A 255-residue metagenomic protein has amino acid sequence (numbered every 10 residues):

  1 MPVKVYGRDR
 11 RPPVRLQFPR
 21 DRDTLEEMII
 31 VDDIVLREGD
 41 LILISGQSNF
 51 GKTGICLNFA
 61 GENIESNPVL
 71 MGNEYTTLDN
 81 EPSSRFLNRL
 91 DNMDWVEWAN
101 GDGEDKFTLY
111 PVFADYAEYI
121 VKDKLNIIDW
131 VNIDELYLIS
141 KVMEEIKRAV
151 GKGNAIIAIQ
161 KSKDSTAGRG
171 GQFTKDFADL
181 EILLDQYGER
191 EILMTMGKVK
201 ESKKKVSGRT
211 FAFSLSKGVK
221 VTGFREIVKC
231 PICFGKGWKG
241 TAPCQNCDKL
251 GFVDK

Functional and structural regions predicted by a protein language model:
V3-V31: N-terminal pre-Walker A segment at the start of P-loop NTPase domains
E38-P111, T166: Conserved P-loop
G39, E74-S84, F113-A114, N132-D134 (+3 more regions): Conserved nucleotide-binding/hydrolysis micro-motifs of P-loop NTPases
S45, N49, S140-I232, K236 (+1 more regions): Phosphate-binding/switch region of NTP-binding enzymes
G101-A158: Phosphate-binding/switch loop-helix module in NTP-utilizing enzymes
P231, Q245-D248: Cys/His/Pro-rich metal-binding microdomains
K236-K239, L250: Cys/His-rich metal-chelating microdomains
C247-K255: Short Cys/His-rich micro-motifs in 6-15 aa windows
